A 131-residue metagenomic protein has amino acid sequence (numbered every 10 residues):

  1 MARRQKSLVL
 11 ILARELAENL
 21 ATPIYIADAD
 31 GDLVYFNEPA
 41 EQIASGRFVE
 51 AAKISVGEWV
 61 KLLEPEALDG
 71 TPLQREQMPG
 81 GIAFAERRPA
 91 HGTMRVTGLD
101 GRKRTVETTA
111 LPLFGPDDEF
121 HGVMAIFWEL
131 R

Functional and structural regions predicted by a protein language model:
R4-A29: Sensory modules in modular signal-transduction proteins
L33-V34: Conserved hydrophobic beta-strand signature of PAS-family and PAS-like sensory domains
N37-A44: N-terminal capping loop/helix in small sensory signaling domains highlighted by a polar->aromatic N-x2-3-F motif
V49-G70: PAS-family sensory/regulatory domains
A67-L68, R95-G101, F114: PAS-family sensory domains
P72-E76, A83-G92: PAS/PAS-like sensory domains
Q77, H91-R95, R102-T108, M124: PAS/PAC sensory module
E119-L130: PAS-family sensory domains
